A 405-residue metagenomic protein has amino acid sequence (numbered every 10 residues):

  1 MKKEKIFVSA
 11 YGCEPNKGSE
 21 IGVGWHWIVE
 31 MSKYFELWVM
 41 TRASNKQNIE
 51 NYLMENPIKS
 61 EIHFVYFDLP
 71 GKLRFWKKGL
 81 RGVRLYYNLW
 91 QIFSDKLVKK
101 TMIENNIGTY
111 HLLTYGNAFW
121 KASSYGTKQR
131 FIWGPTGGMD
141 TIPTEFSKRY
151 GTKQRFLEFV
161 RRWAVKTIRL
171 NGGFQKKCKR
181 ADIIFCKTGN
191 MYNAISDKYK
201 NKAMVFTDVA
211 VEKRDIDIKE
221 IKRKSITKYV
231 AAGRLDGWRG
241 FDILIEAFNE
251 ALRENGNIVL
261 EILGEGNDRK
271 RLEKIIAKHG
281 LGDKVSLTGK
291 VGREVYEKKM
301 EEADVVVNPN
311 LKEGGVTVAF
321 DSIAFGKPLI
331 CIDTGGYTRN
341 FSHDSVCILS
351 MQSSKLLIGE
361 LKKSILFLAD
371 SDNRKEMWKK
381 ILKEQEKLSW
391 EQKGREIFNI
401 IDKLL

Functional and structural regions predicted by a protein language model:
F7, T136, I221-R239, I245-F248 (+1 more regions): Conserved donor-binding/catalytic core segment of Leloir-type glycosyltransferases
H63, W133, W163-I218: Donor nucleotide-sugar binding/catalytic pocket of nucleotide-sugar-dependent glycosyltransferases
Y86-D95, K99, I107-K148, G189: An aromatic- and histidine-rich active-site surface loop
E273-V291: Nucleotide-activated donor-binding/catalytic signature segment of Leloir-type glycosyltransferases, i.e., the conserved
V305, P328-C331, T338: Short hydrophobic beta-strand element within catalytic cores of glycosyltransferases and related nucleotide-activated
L311: Aromatic "clamp/platform" in nucleotide-sugar-dependent glycosyltransferases that forms part of the donor/acceptor
T338-L366: Change "using UDP/GDP/dTDP sugars" to "using nucleotide sugars
S371-K403: A charged, aromatic-enriched C-terminal amphipathic alpha-helix characteristic of glycosyltransferases across folds
